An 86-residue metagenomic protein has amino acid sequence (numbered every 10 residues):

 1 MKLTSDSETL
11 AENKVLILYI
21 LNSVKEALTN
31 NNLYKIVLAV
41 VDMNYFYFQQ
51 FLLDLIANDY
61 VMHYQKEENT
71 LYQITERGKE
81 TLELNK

Functional and structural regions predicted by a protein language model:
M1-V24: Short alpha-helical segments that sit at the start of domains
V15-Y19, K35, L53: Contiguous, well-ordered alpha-helical segments that form the cores/surfaces of helical PPI scaffolds
N22-E26, V40, E68: Short helix-capping/hinge SLiMs at alpha-helix to coil transitions
E26-V37: Short acidic, hydrophobic short linear motifs in intrinsically disordered regions
D42-A57: Short amphipathic alpha-helical interaction segments
I56-K66: A short, conserved structural fragment
E68-T75: Minor-groove-contacting beta-hairpin "wing" of winged helix-turn-helix DNA-binding domains
E76-K86: Short, amphipathic alpha-helical interaction segments positioned at domain boundaries
